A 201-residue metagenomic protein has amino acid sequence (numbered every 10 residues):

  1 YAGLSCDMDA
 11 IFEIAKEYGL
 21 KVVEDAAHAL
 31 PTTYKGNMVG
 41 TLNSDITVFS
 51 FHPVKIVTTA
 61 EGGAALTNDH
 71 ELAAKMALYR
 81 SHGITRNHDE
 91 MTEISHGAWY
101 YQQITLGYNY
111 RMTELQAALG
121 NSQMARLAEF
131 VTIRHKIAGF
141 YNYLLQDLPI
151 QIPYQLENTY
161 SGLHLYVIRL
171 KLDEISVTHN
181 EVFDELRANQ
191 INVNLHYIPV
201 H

Functional and structural regions predicted by a protein language model:
Y1-T59, A64-A74: Active-site phosphate-binding strand-loop segment of PLP-dependent enzymes
L4-A10, E17, T33, H70-H201: PLP-dependent aminotransferase class I/II
